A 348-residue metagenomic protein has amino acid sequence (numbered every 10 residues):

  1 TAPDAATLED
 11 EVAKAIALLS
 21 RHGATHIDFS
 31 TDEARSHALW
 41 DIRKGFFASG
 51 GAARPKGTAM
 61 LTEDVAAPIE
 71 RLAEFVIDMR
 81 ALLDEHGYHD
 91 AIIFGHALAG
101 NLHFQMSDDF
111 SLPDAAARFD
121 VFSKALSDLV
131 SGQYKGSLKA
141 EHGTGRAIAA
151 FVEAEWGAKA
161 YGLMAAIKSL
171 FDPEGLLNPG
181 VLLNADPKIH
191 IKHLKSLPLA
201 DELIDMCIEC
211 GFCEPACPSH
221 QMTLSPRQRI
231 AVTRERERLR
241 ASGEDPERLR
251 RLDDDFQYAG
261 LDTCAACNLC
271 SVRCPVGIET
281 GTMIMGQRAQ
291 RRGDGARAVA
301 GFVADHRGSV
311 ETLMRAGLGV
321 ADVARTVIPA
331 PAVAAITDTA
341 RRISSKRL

Functional and structural regions predicted by a protein language model:
T1-A140, T144-D186, H190-I191, K195-Q221: Noncatalytic alpha-helical scaffold of FAD-dependent oxidoreductases
T1-A6, K14-A17, M222-Q228, E237-R250 (+2 more regions): N-terminal leader/propeptide and maturation segments of large enzyme subunits in energy/redox metabolism and hydrolases
L18, I42, R236, G286 (+2 more regions): Residues that form generic nucleotide/phosphate-binding pockets
K44, E153-W156, T233-R234, R288-R291: Short secondary-structure boundary/capping segments
A52-K56, G243-L348: Iron-sulfur-cluster electron-transfer modules
I93-H96, A140-G143, A231, M285-G286 (+1 more regions): Beta-strand segments within the central parallel beta-sheet cores of soluble alpha/beta enzyme folds
E174-L199, Q228-D255: Short, charged low-complexity linear segments at domain edges
P179-V181, F212-R236, T263-Q290: Iron-sulfur cluster-binding cysteine motifs and their immediate structural context in ferredoxin-like electron-transfer
